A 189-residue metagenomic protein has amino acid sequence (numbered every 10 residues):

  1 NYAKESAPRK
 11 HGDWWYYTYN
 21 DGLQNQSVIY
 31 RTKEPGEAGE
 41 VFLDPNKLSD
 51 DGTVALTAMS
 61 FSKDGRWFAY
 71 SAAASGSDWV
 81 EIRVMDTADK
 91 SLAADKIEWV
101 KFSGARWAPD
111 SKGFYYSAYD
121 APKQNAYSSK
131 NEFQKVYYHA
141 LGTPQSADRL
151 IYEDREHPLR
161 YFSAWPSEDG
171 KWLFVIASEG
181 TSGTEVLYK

Functional and structural regions predicted by a protein language model:
N1-K189: Beta-propeller folds
